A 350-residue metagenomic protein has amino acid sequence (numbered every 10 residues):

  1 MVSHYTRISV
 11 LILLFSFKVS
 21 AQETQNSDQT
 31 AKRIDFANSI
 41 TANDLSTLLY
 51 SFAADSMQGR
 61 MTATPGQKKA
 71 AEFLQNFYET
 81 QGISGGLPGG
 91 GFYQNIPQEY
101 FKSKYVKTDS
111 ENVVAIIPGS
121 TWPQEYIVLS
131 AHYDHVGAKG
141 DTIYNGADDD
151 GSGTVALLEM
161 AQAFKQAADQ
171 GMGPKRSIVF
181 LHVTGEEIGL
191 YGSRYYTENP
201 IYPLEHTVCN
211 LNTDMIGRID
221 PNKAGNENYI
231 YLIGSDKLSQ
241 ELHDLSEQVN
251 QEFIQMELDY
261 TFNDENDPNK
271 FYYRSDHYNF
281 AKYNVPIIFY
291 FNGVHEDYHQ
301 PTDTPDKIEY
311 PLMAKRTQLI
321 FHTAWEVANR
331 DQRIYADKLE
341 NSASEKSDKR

Functional and structural regions predicted by a protein language model:
M1-D28: Bacterial Sec-dependent N-terminal signal peptides
D28-D35, S39-K69, Q81, G85-L87 (+1 more regions): N-terminal capping segment at the start of a domain
T30-S39, D55-P65, F101-K104, D141-D150 (+4 more regions): Second-shell loop/turn segments in exported
F52, Y78, S103, K107-G137: Acidic/His- and Gly-rich active-site-bordering loop/insert found across diverse amide/peptide-bond hydrolases
R60-I117: A non-catalytic alpha/beta surface segment that caps or lines the substrate-entry region of metallo-dependent hydrolase
V113-A115, L129-I188, I320: Alpha-helical metal-binding/catalytic segments enriched in His/Glu/Asp
V183-F289: Metal-dependent peptidase/peptidase-like ectodomains
F291, H295-R350: His/Asp/Glu-rich mid-to-C-terminal helical/loop segments that flank catalytic regions of hydrolases
